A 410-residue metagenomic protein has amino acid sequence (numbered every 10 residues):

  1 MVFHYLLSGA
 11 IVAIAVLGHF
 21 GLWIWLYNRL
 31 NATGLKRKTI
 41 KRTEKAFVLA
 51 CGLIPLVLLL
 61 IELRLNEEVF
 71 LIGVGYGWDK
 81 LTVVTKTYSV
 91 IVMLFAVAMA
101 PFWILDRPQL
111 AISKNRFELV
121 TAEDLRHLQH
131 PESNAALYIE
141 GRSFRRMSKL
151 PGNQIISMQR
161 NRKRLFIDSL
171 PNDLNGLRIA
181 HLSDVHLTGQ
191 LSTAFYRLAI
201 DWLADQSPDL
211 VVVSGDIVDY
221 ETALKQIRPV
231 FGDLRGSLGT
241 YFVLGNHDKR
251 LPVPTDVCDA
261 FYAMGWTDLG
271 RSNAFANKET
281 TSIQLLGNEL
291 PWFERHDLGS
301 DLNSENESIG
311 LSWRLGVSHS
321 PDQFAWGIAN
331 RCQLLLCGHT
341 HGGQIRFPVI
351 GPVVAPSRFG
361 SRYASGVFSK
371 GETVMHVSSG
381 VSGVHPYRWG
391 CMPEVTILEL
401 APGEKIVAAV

Functional and structural regions predicted by a protein language model:
M1-M158: Non-catalytic terminal accessory segments
Q159-N161, S169-L182, H186-V410: Soluble catalytic domains of enzymes that build or remodel membrane lipids, polysaccharides, and related
